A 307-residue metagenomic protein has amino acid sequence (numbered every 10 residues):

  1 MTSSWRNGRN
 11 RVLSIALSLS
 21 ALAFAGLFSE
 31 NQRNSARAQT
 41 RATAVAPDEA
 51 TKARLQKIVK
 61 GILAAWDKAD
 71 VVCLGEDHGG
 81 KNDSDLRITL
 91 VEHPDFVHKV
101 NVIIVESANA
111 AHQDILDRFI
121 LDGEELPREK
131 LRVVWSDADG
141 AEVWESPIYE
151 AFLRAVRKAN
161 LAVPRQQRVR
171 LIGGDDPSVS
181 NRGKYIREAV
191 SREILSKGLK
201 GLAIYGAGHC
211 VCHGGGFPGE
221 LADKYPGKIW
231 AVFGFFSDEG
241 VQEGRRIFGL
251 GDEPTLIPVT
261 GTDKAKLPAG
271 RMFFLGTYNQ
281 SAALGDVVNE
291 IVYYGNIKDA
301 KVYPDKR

Functional and structural regions predicted by a protein language model:
S3-L17: Bacterial N-terminal signal peptides that target proteins for export
S14, G26-R307: Compositional signal for N-terminal targeting/processing segments
L19-G26: Hydrophobic h-region of N-terminal signal peptides that target proteins for export in Gram-negative bacteria
